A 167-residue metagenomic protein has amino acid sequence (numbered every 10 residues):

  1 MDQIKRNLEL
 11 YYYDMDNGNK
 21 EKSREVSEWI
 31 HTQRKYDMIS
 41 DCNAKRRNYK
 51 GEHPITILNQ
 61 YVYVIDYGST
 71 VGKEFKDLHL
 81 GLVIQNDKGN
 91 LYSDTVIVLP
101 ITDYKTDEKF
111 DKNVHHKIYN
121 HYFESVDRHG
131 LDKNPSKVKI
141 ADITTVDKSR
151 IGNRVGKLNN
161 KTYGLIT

Functional and structural regions predicted by a protein language model:
M1-T167: Conserved functional hotspots at enzyme active or ligand-binding sites that engage polyanionic ligands
